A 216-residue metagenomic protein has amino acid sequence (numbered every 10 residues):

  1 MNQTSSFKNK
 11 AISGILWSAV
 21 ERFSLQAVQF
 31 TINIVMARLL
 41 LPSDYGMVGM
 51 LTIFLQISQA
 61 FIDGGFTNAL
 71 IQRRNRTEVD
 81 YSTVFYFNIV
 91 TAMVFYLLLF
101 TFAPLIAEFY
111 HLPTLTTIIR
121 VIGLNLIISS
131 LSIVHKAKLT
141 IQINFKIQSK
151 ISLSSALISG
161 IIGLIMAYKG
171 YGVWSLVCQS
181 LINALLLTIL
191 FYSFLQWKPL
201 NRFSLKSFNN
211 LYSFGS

Functional and structural regions predicted by a protein language model:
M1-F7, A11, K146, I189-S216: Interhelical loop/hinge segments that connect adjacent transmembrane helices in multipass membrane
N2-I12, A37-P42, Q56-I89, I106-A107 (+2 more regions): Transmembrane-helix boundary and interhelical linker motifs in polytopic inner-membrane proteins
F7-F66, T91-A103, S155-L164, Q179-L187 (+1 more regions): Signature of the first transmembrane helix
G14, S18, Y45, V84 (+3 more regions): Alpha-helical transmembrane segments and their helix-entry boundary regions
W17, L51, T83-F87, V121-L124 (+2 more regions): Hydrophobic core positions of alpha-helical segments in small-molecule transporters and transporter systems
F23, A27, T117-V121, L176: Alpha-helical transmembrane segments
L39-L40, T101-L105, F109-Y110, I165-G170 (+1 more regions): Helix-loop junctions at the membrane-solvent interface of multi-pass transporters, primarily the C-terminal
I57-F61, L97, T101, L112-H135 (+4 more regions): Alpha-helical transmembrane segments of multi-pass membrane proteins
